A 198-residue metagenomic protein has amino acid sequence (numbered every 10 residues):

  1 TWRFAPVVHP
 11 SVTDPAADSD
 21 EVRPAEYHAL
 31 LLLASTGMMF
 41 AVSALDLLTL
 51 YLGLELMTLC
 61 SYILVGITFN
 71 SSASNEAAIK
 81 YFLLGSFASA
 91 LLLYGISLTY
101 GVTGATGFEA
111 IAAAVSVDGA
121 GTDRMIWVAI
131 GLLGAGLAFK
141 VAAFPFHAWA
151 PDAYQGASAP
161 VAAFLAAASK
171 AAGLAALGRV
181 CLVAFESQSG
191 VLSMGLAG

Functional and structural regions predicted by a protein language model:
T1-G198: Alpha-helical transmembrane segments of multi-pass membrane proteins predominantly involved in bioenergetics
